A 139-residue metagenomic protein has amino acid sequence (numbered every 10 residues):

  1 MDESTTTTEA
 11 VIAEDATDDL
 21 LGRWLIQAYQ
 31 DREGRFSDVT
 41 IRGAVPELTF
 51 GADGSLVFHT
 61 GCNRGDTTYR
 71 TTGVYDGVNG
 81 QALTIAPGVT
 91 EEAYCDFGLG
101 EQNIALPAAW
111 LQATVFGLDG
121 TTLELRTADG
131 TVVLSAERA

Functional and structural regions predicted by a protein language model:
M1-A139: Lipid interaction determinants
